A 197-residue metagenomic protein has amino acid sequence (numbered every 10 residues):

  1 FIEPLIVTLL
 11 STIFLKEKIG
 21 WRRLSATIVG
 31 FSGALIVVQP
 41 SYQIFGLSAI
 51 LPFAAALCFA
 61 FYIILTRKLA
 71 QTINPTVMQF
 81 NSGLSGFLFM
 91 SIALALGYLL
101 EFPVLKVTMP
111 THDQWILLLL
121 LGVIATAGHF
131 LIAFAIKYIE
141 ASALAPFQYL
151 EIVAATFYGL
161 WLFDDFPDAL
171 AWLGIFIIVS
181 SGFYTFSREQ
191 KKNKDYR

Functional and structural regions predicted by a protein language model:
F1-I2, L69-S85, T126-L160: Helix-helix packing/entry segments at the starts of transmembrane helices
F1-L9, A34, L57-A60, S91 (+5 more regions): Hydrophobic/small/kink-forming positions within alpha-helical transmembrane segments of polytopic membrane proteins
I2-L5, L24-F31, I50, A54 (+5 more regions): Hydrophobic residues within alpha-helical transmembrane segments of multi-pass solute transporters/permease subunits
E3-S25, V153-W172: C-terminal transmembrane-helix exit sites in multi-pass transporters
R22-Q39, L170-E189: Hydrophobic transmembrane alpha-helices of multi-pass small-molecule transport proteins
I36, F53-L65, L100-S142, Y184: Hydrophobic alpha-helical transmembrane segments of multi-pass membrane transport proteins, especially secondary
Y42-P103, T108-P110, R197: Transmembrane alpha-helical segments that form core, pore/gating elements of small-molecule transporters/exporters
R188-R197: Intrinsic disorder in cytosolic terminal tails and internal cytosolic loops of multi-pass membrane transporters
